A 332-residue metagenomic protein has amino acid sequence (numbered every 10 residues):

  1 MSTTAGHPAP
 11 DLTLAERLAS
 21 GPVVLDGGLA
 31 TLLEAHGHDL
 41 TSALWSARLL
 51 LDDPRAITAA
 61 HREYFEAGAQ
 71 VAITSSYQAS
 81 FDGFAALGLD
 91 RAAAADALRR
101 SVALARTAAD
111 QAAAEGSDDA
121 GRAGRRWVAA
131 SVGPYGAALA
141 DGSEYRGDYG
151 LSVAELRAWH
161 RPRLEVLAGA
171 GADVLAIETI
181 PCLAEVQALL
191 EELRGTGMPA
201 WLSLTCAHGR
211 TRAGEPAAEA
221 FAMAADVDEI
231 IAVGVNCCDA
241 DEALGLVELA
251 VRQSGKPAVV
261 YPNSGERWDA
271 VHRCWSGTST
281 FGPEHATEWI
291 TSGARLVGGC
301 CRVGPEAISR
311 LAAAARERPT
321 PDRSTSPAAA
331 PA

Functional and structural regions predicted by a protein language model:
M1-A332: Domain-level signal for soluble alpha/beta catalytic cores
